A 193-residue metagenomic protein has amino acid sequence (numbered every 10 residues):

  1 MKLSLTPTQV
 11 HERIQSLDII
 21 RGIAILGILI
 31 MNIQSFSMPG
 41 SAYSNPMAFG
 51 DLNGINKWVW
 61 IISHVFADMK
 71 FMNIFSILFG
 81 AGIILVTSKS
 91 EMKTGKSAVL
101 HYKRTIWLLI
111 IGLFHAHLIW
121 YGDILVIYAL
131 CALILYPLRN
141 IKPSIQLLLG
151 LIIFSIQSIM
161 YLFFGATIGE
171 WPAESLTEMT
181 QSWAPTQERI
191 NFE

Functional and structural regions predicted by a protein language model:
K2-F79: N-terminal signal-anchor module of multipass membrane proteins
I14, F49-N56, M92-K93, G169 (+2 more regions): Short, structured coil/loop segments at alpha-helix boundaries
F36-S44, K89-E91, N140, S144 (+1 more regions): Transmembrane helix-loop junctions in multipass membrane proteins, especially transporters and channels
A48, K57-I61, L149-G150, M160-Y161 (+1 more regions): Short C-terminal domain-edge/linker segments immediately following a structured domain
N53, K93-S97, P185, N191-E193: Alpha-helix capping and helix-coil boundary motifs
G80-I84: Hydrophobic transmembrane alpha-helices of secondary-active transporters and Na+-translocating membrane complexes
L85, K89, K93-F164: Internal alpha-helical transmembrane segments
I152-E193: Long hydrophobic alpha-helical segments that form multi-pass transmembrane helix bundles in integral membrane proteins
